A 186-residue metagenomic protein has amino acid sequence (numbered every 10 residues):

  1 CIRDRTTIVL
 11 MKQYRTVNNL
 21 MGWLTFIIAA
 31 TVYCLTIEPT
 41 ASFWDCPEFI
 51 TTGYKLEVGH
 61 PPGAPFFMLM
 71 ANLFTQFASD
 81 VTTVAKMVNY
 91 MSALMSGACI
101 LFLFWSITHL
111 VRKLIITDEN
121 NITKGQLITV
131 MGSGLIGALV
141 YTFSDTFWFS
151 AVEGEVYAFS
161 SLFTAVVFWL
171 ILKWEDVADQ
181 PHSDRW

Functional and structural regions predicted by a protein language model:
C1-R5: Conserved small/polar residues in nucleotide/adenosyl-binding loops
R15-F43, Y141-F143: Transmembrane signal-anchor helices characteristic of membrane glycosylation enzymes that use polyprenol
L20, L103-F143, Q180-H182: Transmembrane-helix signature of polytopic, membrane-embedded enzymes that assemble or transfer cell-envelope glycans
W23, Y90-T123, A165-K173: Transmembrane-helix motifs of polytopic, lipid-linked glycan transferases
I28-V32, N121-W148, E155-F159, T164-F168: Short aromatic/hydrophobic helix-turn
I37-F49, G59-A71, K86: Extracytoplasmic catalytic/substrate-binding loops of multi-pass membrane glycan-assembly enzymes
P65, A78-S106, E119, L127 (+3 more regions): Loop-to-helix entry region of an early transmembrane alpha helix in multi-pass inner-membrane enzymes
K124, I128, V167-W186: Membrane-interface transmembrane helices that cradle and orient dolichyl/undecaprenyl
